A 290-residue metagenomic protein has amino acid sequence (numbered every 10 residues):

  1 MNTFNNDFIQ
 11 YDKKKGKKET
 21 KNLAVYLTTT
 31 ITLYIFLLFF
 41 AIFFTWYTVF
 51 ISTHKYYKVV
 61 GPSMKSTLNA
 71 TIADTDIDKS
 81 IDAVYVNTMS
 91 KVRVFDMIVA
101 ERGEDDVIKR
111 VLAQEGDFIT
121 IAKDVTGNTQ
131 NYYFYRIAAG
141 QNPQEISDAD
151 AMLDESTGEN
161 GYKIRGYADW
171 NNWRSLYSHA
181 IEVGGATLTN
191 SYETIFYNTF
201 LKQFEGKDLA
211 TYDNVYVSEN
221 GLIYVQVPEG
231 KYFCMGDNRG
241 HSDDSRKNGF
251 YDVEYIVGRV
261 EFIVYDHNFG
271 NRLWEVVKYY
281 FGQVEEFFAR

Functional and structural regions predicted by a protein language model:
N2-F43, S52-K58, K65-R290: Soluble "head" domains of membrane/secretory-pathway proteins
V49: Short, conserved catalytic or adaptor-binding loops enriched in Gly and charged residues
